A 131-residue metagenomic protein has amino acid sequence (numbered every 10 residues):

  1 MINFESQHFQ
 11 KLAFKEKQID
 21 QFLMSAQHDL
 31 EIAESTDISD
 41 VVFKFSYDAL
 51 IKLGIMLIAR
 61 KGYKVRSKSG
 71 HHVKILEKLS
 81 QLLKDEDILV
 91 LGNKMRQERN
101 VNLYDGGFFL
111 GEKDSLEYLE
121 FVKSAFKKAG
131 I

Functional and structural regions predicted by a protein language model:
M1-I131: Terminal alpha-helical segments
